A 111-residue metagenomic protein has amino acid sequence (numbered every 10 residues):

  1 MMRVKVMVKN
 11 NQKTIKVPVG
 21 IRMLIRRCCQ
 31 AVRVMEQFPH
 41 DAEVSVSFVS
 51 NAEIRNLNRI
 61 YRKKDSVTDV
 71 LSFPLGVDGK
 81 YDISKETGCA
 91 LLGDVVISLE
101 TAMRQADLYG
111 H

Functional and structural regions predicted by a protein language model:
M1-H111: An acidic/histidine-cluster motif and surrounding catalytic segment that typifies divalent-metal-assisted enzyme active
